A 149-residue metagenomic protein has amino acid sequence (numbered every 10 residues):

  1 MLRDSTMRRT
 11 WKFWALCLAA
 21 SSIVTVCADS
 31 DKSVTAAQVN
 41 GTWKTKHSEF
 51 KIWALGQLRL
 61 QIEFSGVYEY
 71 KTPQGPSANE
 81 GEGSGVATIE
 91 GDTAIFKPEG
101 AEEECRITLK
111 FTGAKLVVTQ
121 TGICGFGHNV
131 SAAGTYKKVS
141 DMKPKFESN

Functional and structural regions predicted by a protein language model:
D4-A15: Bacterial N-terminal signal peptides that target proteins for export
A15-S22: Bacterial N-terminal signal peptides
T25-V26: C-terminal motif of bacterial Sec signal peptides marking the signal peptidase cleavage site
D31-R106, K137, D141: Central antiparallel beta-sheet cores of small beta-barrel/beta-sandwich binding domains
E104, G113-H128: Beta-strand-rich cores of mature extracytoplasmic or soluble domains
C124-N149: C-terminal partner/receptor-binding element of secreted or periplasmic proteins
